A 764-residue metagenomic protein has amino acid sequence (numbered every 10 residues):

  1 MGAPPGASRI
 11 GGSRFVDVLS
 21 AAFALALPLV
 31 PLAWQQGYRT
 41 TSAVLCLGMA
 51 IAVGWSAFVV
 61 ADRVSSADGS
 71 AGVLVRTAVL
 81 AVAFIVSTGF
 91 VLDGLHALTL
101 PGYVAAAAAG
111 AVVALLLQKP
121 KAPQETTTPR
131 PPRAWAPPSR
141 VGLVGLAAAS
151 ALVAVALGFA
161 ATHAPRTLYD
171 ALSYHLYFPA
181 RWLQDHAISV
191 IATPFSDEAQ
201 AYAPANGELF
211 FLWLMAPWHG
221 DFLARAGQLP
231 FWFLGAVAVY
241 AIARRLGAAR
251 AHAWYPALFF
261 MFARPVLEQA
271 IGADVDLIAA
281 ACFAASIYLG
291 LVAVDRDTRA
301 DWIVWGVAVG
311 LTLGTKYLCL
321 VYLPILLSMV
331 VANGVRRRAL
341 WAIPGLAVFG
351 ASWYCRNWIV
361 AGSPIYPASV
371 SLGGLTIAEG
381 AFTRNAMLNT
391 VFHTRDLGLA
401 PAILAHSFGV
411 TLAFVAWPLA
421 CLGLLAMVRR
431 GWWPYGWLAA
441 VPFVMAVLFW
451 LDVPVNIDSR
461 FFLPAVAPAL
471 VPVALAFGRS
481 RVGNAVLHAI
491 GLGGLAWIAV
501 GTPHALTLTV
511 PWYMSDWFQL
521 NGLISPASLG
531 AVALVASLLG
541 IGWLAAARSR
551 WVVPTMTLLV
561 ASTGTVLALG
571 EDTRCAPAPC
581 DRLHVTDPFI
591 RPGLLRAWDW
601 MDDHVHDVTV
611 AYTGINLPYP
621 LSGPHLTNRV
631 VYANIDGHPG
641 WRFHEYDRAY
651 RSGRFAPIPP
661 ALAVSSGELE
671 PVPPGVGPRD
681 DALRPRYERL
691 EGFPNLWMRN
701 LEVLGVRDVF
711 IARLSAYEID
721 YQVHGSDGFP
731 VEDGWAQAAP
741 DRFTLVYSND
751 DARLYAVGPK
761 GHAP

Functional and structural regions predicted by a protein language model:
M1-W135, G478, L487-L520, L529-L539 (+1 more regions): Membrane-embedded, hydrophobic transmembrane alpha-helices
F23-L27, V79-A83, A148-A154, W254-F260 (+8 more regions): Transmembrane alpha-helix segments characteristic of polytopic inner-membrane glycan-assembly/cell-envelope
W55, V239-Y240, G398-A446, H488-L492 (+2 more regions): Hydrophobic, aromatic-rich transmembrane alpha-helices and their immediate juxtamembrane boundary segments
A111-L117, A226-L246, A285: Transmembrane-helix motifs of polytopic, lipid-linked glycan transferases
T128-G142, R244-H252, R296-D301, N333-W341 (+3 more regions): Membrane-interface helix-loop-helix junctions at transmembrane boundaries of multi-pass membrane enzymes, predominantly
R166-D170, H175, S196, T502-L529 (+2 more regions): Membrane-proximal, lumen/periplasm-facing interface regions of secretory-pathway glyco- and lipid-modifying enzymes
R245-G247, S286-V304, F477: Membrane-interface transmembrane helices that cradle and orient dolichyl/undecaprenyl
I590-G640, E702, R707-Y717, Y755: Short periplasmic/luminal acceptor-recognition loop of GT-C membrane glycosyltransferases, typified by
